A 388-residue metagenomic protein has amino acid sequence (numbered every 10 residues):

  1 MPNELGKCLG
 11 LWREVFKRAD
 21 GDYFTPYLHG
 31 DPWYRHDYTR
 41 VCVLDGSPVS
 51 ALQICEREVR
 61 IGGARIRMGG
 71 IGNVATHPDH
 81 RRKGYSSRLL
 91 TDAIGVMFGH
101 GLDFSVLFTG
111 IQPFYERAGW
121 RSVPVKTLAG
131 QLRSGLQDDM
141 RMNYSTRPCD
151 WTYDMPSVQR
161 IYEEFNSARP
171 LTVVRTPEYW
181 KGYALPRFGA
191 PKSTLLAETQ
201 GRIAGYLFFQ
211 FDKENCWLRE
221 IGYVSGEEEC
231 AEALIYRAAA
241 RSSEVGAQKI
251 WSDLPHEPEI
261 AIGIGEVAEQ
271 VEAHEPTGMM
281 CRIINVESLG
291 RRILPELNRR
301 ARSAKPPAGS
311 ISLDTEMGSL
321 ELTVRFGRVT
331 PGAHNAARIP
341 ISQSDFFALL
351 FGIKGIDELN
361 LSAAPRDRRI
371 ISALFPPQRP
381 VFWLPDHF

Functional and structural regions predicted by a protein language model:
M1-E56, G63-I66, G70, L136-E178 (+1 more regions): Short amphipathic alpha-helix that is part of the acyltransferase structural core
V43-S47, E198-R202, A363: A glycine-centered beta-loop-beta connector
I71-R81, L218-C230: A short, internal acetyl-CoA/4′-phosphopantetheine-binding micro-motif in the GNAT/acyltransferase core
H80-D92, G226-R237: Conserved acetyl-CoA pyrophosphate-binding loop and the N-cap/start of the following alpha-helix in GNAT-like
L90, G95-T109, S243-H256: Conserved GNAT acetyl-CoA-binding A-motif
W120-D138, S225-E228, A233-F388: Active-site/acyl-donor-binding loops of N-acyltransferases
V125-G222, E232, A240-G246, E287-G309: Amide-forming acyltransferase catalytic core, primarily the GNAT-like/NAT-type and related acyltransferase folds
